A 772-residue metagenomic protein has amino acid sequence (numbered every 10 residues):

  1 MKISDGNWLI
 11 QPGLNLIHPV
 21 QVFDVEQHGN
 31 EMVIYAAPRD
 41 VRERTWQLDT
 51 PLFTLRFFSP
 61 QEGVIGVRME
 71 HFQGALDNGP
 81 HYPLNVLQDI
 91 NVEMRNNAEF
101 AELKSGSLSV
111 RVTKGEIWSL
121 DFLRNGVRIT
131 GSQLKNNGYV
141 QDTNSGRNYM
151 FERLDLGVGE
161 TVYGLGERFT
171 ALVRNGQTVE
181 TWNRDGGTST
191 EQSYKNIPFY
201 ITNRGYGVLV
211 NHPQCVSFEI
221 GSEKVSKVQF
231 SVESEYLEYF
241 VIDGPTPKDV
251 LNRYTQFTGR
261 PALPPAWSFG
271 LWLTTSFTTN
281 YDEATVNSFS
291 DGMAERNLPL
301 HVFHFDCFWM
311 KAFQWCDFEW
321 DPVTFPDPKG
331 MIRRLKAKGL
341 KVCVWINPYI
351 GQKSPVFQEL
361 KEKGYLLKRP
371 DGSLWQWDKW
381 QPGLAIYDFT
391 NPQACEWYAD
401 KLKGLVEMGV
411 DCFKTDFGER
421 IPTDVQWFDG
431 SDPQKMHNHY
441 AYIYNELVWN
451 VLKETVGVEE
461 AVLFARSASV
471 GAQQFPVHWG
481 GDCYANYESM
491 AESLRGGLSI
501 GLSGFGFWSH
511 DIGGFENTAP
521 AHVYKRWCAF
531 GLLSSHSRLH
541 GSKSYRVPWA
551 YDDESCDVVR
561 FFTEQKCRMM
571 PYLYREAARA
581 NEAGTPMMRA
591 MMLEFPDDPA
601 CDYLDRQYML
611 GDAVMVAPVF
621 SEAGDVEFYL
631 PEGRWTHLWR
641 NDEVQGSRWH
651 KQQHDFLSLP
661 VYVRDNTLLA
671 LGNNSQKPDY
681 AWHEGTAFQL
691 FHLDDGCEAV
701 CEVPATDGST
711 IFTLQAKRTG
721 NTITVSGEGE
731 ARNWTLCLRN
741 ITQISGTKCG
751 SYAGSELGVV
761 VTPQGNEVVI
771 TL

Functional and structural regions predicted by a protein language model:
M1-S4, N15, Q47, E70-F72 (+7 more regions): Catalytic and substrate-binding clefts that recognize carbohydrates or anionic sugar/phosphate headgroups
K2-E43, D49-E99, V140: A low-complexity, Ser/Thr/Gly/Pro-enriched, surface-exposed linker/loop concept that marks segments flanking
I34-A36, F57, M69, L103-S107 (+2 more regions): Short, well-ordered beta-strand segments enriched in hydrophobic/aromatic residues
E43-E62, D77-L87, R111-N125, E730-G746 (+1 more regions): Extended Gly/Ser/Thr-rich low-complexity repeat segments, especially those forming or decorating extracellular
F57, S107, F199, M293 (+8 more regions): Conserved, mostly hydrophobic/aromatic
E70-F72, P299-V559, E594-P596, L604: Aromatic- and carboxylate-enriched substrate-binding clefts and catalytic-loop regions of carbohydrate-active enzymes
D77-M94, K368, L638-F656, G746-G765: Solvent-exposed beta-strand/loop surfaces of large extracellular or lumenal domains
W449-V462, A468-W479, E492-G496, I500-H510 (+2 more regions): Catalytic core of carbohydrate-active enzymes
